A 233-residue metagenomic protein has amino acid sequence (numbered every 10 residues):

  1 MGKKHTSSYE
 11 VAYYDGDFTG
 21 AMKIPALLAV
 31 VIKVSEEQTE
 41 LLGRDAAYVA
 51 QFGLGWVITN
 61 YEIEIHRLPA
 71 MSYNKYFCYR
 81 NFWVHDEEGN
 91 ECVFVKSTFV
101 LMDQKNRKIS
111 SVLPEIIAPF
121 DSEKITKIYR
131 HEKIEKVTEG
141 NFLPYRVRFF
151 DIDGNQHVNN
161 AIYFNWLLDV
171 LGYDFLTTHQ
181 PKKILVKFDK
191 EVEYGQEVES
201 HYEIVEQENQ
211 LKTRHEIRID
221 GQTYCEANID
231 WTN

Functional and structural regions predicted by a protein language model:
M1-N60, D103-Q180: Hot-dog-fold acyl-thioester-processing enzymes
G2-K3, L68-H131, V192-Y194, I204-N233: HotDog/MaoC-like acyl-thioester-processing domains
S7-Y9, Y61, F82, V95-F99 (+5 more regions): A structural signal for short, well-ordered beta-strand segments
Y13-Y14, Y76, Y163-F164, F188 (+1 more regions): Aromatic side chains
Q38-K75, L167-V205, N209-K212, C225-T232: Hydrophobic beta-strand-centered segment that forms part of the acyl-chain substrate-binding groove
